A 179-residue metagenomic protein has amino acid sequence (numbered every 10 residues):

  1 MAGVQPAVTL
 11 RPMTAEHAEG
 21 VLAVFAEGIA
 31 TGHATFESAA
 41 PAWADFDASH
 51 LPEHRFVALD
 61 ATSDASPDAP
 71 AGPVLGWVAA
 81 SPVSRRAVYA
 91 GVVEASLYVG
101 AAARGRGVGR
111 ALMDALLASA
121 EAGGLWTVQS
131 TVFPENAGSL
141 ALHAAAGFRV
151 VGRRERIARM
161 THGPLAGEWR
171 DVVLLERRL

Functional and structural regions predicted by a protein language model:
M1-Q5: Actinobacteria-biased recognition of intrinsically disordered, low-complexity terminal regions
V8-V21: A short beta-loop-alpha structural element at the N-terminal edge of CoA-dependent acyl/N-acetyltransferase catalytic
P12, T31, T35-A102, M113-D114 (+2 more regions): Acetyl-CoA-dependent GNAT
G20, E94, T127, G138 (+1 more regions): Amphipathic alpha-helical recognition patches that constitute DNA-binding helices
V21, F25, F46: Hydrophobic pocket/interface hotspot
A79-P82, A87, Q129-F133, L140 (+2 more regions): Conserved catalytic-core motifs of GNAT/GCN5-like acyltransferases
G105-A122, A141-A145: Conserved acetyl-CoA-binding loop-helix of GNAT-fold acetyltransferases
A120-V132: Conserved GNAT acetyl-CoA-binding A-motif
